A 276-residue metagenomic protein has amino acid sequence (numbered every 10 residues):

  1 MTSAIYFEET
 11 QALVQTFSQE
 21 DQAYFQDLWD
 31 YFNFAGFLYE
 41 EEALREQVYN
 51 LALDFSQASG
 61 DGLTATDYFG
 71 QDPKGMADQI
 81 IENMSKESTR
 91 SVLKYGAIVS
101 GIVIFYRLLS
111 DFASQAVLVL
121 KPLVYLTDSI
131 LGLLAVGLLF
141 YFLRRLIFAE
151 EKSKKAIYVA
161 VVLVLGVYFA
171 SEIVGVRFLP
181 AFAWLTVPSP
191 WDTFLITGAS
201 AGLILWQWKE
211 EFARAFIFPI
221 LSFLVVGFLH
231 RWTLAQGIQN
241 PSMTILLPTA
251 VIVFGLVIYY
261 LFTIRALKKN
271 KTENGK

Functional and structural regions predicted by a protein language model:
M1-L63, G70: Soluble N-terminal domains of membrane-associated systems
E8-E9, E20, E40-E42, E82 (+5 more regions): Glutamate identity and glutamate-enriched acidic tracts
Y31, Q79-N83, F142, L146: Residues that form generic nucleotide/phosphate-binding pockets
Y31-F32, L44, G75-M76, G175 (+1 more regions): Residue-level detector of solvent-exposed, low-hydrophobicity positions
G36, E40, S59, L63 (+3 more regions): Residue-level signal for secondary-structure boundary elements
D61-F112: Long amphipathic N-terminal alpha/beta scaffold segment
R90-K276: Hydrophobic alpha-helical bundles in membrane proteins
